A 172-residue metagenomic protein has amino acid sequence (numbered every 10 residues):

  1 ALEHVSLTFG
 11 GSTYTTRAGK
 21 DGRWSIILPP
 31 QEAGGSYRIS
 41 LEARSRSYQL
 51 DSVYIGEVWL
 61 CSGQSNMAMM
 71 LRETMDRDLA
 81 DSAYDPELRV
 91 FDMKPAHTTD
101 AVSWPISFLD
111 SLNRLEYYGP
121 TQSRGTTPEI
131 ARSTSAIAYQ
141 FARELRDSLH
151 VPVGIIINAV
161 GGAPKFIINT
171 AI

Functional and structural regions predicted by a protein language model:
A1-I172: Cell-envelope and extracellular/periplasmic
